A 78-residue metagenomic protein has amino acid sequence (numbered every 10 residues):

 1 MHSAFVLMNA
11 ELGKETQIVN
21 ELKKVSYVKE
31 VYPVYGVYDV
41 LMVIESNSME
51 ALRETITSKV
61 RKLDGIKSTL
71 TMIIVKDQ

Functional and structural regions predicted by a protein language model:
M1-Q78: A compositional/biophysical signature of low hydrophobicity enriched in polar/charged and small residues
